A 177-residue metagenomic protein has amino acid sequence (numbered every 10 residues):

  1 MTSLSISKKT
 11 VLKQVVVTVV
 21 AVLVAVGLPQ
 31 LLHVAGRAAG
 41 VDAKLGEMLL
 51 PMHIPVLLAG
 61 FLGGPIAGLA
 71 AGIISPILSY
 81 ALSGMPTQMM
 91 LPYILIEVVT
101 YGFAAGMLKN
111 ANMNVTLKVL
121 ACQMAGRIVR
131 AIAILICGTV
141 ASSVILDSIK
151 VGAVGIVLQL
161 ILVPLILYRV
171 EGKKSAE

Functional and structural regions predicted by a protein language model:
M1-E177: Loop-helix junctions at membrane interfaces
